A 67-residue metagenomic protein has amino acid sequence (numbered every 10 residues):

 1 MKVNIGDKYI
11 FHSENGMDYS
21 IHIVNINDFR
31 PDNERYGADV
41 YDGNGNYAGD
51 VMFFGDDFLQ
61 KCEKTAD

Functional and structural regions predicted by a protein language model:
K2-E14: Short coil-to-beta transition motif at edge beta-strands of beta-rich domains
V3-I5, I26-D28, Y47, C62-T65: N-terminal cationic leader/targeting segments used for protein routing and processing
N4-G6, V24-N25, Y41, M52: N-terminal non-cleavable signal-anchor helices
F11-S13, R30, D42: Acidic surface patches and DE-rich sequence motifs
D18-D28: Short beta-strand-centered aromatic/proline hotspots
N33-A38: Short aromatic-glycine-enriched beta-strand elements
V40-D67: Intrinsically disordered, low-complexity, charged/polar segments
